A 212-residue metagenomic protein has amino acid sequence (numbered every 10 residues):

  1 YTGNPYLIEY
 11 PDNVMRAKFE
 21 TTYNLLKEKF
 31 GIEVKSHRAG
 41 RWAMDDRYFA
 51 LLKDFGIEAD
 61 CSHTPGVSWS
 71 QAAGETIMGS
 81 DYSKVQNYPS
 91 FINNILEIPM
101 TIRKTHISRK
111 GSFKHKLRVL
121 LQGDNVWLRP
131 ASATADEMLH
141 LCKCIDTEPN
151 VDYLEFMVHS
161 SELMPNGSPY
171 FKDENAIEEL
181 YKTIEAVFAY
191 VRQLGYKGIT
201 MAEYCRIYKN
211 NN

Functional and structural regions predicted by a protein language model:
Y1-A43: Metal-dependent polysaccharide deacetylase catalytic core of the NodB/CE4 family, i.e., the active-site-bearing domain
A17, T21-N24, R47, D54 (+3 more regions): Alpha-helical scaffolding segments of alpha/beta enzyme cores, especially the outer helices of TIM-barrel or partial
K29, V34, R103-S108, N212: Charged, low-complexity C-terminal accessory regions
I32-E33, G56-E58, N150-D152, G195: Short loop/turn motifs at secondary-structure junctions
V34, N93-I95, Y153: Extracellular structured ligand-interaction cores
H37, D60, L154-F156: Hydrophobic residues within beta-strands of alpha/beta enzymes
A39-P149: Active-site-adjacent pocket scaffolds in enzyme catalytic domains
G123-N212: C-terminal domain-boundary segment and adjacent tail
